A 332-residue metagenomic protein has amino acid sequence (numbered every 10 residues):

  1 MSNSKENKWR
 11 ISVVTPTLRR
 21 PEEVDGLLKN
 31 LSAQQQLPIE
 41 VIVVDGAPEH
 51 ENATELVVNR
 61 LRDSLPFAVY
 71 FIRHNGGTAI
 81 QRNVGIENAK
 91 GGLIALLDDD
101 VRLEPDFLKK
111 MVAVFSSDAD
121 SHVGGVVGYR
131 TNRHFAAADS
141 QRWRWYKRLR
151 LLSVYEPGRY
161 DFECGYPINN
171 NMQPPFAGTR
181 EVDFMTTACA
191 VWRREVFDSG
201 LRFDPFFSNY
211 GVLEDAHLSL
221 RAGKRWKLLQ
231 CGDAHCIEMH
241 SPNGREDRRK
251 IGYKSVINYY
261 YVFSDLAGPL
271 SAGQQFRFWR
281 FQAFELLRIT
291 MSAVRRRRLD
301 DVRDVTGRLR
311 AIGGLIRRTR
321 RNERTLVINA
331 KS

Functional and structural regions predicted by a protein language model:
M1-A33: N-proximal low-complexity "stem/linker" segments adjacent to membrane-targeting elements
L28-F71, S116-D118: Acidic donor-binding segment of Leloir-type glycosyltransferases
I72-A89: Glycine-rich, basic loop-to-helix element that forms the pyrophosphate-binding segment of sugar-nucleotide handling
A79, P157-F162, I168, M172-W192 (+2 more regions): A recurrent flexible, glycine/aromatic-enriched loop bordering the glycosyltransferase active site that acts as
I94: Short aromatic/hydrophobic "clamp" motif used to bind/position activated sugar donors
D106-Y155: Conserved donor NDP-sugar-binding/catalytic core segment of glycosyltransferases
M185-C189, N209-L218: Acidic donor-binding loop at a coil-to-helix junction in glycosyltransferase catalytic cores that engages
K250-N258, G268-S332: Non-catalytic, C-terminal membrane-associated alpha-helical segments of glycosyltransferases
